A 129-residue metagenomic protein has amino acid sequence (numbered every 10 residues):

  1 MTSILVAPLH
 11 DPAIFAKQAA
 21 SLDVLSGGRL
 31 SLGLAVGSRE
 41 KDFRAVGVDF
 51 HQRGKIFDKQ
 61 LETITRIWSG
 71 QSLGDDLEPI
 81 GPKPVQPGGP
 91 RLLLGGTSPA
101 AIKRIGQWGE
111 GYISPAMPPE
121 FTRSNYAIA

Functional and structural regions predicted by a protein language model:
M1-A129: Active-site-adjacent structural elements that line small-molecule/cofactor binding pockets in enzymes
